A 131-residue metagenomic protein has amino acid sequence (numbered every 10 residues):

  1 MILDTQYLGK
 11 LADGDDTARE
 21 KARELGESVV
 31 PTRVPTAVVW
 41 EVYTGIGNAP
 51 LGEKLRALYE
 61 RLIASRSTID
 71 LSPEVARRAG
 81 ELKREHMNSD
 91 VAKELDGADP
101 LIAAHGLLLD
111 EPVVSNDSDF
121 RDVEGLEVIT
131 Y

Functional and structural regions predicted by a protein language model:
M1-V34, I46-R61: Short, well-structured N-terminal submotif of metal-dependent ribonuclease cores
L3, V34, D70, G97 (+1 more regions): Short beta-strand scaffold positions
L8-G9, A18, V39-V42, A76 (+1 more regions): A generic structural signal for short hydrophobic patches within well-formed alpha-helices
V42, D96-P112: Acidic, metal-associated active-site segment
S67-M87: Acidic catalytic patch
D90-K93: N-terminal core-binding DNA-recognition domain of tyrosine site-specific recombinases/integrases
D122-Y131: Short, basic/aromatic-enriched C-terminal tail that caps enzymatic domains
